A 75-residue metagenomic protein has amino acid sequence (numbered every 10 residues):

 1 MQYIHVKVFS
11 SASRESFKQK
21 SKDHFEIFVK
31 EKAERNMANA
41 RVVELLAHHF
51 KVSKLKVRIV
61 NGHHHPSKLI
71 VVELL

Functional and structural regions predicted by a protein language model:
M1-F28: N-terminal first-folded block
F9, K30, V60-G62: Short loop/turn motifs enriched for small/polar and acidic residues
S11-S13, K32-E34, L75: Residue-level signature for short turns and capping positions that connect secondary-structure elements
S16, M37, L69: Short acidic, gly/pro-rich beta-turn/loop elements at beta-sheet edges and active-site/ligand-binding grooves
K20-F50: Compact, glycine-rich, soluble single-domain proteins
V43-L75: C-terminal structural segments of small proteins and small subunits
